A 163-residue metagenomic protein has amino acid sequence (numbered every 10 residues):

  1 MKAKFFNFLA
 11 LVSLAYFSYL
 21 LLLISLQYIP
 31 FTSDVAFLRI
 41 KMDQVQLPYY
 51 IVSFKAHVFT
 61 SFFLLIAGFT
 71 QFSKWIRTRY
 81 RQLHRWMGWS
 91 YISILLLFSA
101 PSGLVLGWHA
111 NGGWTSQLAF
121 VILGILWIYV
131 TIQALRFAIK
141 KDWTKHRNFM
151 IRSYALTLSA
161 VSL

Functional and structural regions predicted by a protein language model:
M1-L163: Alpha-helical membrane insertion/targeting regions
